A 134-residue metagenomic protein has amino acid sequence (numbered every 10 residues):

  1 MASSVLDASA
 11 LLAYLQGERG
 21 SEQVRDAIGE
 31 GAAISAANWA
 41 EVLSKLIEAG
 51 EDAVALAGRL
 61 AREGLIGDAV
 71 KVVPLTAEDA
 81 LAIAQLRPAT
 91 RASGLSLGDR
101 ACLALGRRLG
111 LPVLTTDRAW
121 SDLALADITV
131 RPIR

Functional and structural regions predicted by a protein language model:
M1, L103-R134: Acidic, PIN/NYN-like endoribonuclease modules and their adjacent C-terminal/linker elements
M1-A36, L46-A61: Short, well-structured N-terminal submotif of metal-dependent ribonuclease cores
S9, L43-S44, A84-R87: Amphipathic alpha-helical segments within well-ordered protein domains
A10-L11, N38, D79, A101-C102 (+1 more regions): Alpha-helix capping/helix-boundary segments
I28, D68, A124-A126: Short, structured coil segments at secondary-structure junctions
E30-I34, I66-K71, P112: Short loop->beta-strand "edge-of-pocket" segments that line small-molecule binding or catalytic clefts across diverse
A49-A53, A89-R91, V130-I133: Short, hinge-like loop/turn segments at secondary-structure boundaries
K71-L114: Active-site neighborhoods of divalent-metal-dependent phosphate/nucleic-acid chemistry enzymes
